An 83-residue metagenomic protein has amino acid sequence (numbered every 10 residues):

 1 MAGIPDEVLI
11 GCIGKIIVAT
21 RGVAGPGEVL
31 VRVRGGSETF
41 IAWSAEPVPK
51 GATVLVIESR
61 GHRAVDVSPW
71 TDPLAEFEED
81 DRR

Functional and structural regions predicted by a protein language model:
A2-D81: Terminal membrane-proximal soluble interaction domains of membrane-associated proteins
